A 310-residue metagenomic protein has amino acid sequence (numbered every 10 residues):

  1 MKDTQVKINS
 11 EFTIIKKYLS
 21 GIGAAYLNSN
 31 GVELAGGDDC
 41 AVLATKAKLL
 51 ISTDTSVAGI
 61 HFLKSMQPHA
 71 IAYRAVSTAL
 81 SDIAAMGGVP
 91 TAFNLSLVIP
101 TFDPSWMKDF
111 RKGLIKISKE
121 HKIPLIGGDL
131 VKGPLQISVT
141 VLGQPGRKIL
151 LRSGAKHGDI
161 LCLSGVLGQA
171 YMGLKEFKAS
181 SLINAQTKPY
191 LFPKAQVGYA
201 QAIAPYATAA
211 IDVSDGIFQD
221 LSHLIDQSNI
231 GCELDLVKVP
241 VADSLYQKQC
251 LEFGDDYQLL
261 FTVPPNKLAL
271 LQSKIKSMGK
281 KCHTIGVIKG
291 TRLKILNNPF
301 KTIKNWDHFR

Functional and structural regions predicted by a protein language model:
M1-R310: Helix-biased detector of long, well-ordered alpha-helical tracts
